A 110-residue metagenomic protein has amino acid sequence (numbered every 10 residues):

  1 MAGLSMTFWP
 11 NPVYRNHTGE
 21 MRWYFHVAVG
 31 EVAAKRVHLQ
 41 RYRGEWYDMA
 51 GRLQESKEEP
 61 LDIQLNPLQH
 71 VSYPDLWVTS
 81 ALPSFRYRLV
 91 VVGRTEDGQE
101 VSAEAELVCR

Functional and structural regions predicted by a protein language model:
M1-T18: Short, compositionally biased P/S/T/A/G/V-rich stretches that sit at domain boundaries
P10, G19-H26, S72, F85-Y87: Short, solvent-exposed loop/turn segments enriched in Ser/Thr/Gly
N16, V29-A33: Asparagine-centered strand-capping/turn motif at beta-strand->loop junctions
A28-V29, R43-W46, W77-V78, G93 (+1 more regions): Hydrophobic beta-strand positions in extracellular immunoglobulin-like domains
V32-A50: Short acidic, flexible loop segments centered on an aromatic residue
A50-E59, E100-S102: Surface-exposed loop/edge segments in extracytoplasmic proteins
E55-E96: Short, solvent-exposed, Trp/other aromatic-anchored flexible loops in extracytoplasmic proteins
V101-R110: Short beta-strand elements
